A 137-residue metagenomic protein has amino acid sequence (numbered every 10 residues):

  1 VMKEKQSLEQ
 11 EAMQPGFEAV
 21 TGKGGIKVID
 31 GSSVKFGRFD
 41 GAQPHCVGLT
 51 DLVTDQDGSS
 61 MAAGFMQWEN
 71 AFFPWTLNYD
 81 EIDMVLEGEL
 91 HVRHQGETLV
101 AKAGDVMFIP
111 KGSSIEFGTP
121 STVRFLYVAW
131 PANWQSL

Functional and structural regions predicted by a protein language model:
V1-A62: A short, N-terminal "cap"/entry segment at the start of jelly-roll beta-barrel domains of the cupin/DSBH fold
T50-L52, Q56-L77, K111: Conserved short histidine dyad/triad with adjacent acidic residue
F65, I82, D105, I115: Hydrophobic/aromatic beta-strand elements that line small-molecule binding cavities or substrate pockets in beta-rich
Q67-W68, T76-H94: Short, conserved beta-strand element in jelly-roll/cupin
F72, I82, E89, T98 (+2 more regions): Structural motif
L77-D80, A103, G112-S113: Short, surface-exposed coil-to-beta transition loops
Q95-K111: Short acidic-glycine-tyrosine-enriched beta hairpin
K111-Q135: Ligand-binding loop in jelly-roll beta-barrel domains
